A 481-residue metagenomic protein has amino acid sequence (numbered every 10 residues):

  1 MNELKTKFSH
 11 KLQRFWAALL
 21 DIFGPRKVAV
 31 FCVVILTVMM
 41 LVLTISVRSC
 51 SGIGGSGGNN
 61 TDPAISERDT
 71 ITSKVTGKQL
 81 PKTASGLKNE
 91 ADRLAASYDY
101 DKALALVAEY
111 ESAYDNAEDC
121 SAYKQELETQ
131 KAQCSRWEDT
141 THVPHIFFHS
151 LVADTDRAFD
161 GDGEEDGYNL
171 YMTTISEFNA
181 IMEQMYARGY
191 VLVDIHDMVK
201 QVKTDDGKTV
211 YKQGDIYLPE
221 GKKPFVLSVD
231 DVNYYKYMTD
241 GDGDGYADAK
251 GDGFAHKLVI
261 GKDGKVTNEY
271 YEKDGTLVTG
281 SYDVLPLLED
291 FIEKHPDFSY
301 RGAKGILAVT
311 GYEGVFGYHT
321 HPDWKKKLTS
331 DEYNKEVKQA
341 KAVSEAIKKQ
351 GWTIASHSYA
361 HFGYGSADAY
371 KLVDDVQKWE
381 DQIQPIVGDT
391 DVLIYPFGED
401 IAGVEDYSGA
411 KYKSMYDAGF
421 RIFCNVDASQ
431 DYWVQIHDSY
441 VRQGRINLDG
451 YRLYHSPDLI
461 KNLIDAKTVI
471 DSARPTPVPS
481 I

Functional and structural regions predicted by a protein language model:
M1-R26: N-terminal Lys/Arg-rich, disordered targeting/topogenic segments
F31-I45: Hydrophobic membrane-insertion alpha-helices, especially the h-region of bacterial N-terminal signal peptides
V42-G54: Membrane-interface motif at the C-terminal end of an N-terminal transmembrane signal
S51-R136: N-terminal, intrinsically disordered, polar/charged segments of Gram-positive cell-envelope systems that serve as
L104-C120, E128-M198, Y211-L227, Y235-T239 (+4 more regions): C-terminal active-site subregion of NodB/CE4 polysaccharide deacetylases
T141-G161, G207, Y211, P219-F225 (+2 more regions): Metal-dependent polysaccharide deacetylase catalytic core of the NodB/CE4 family, i.e., the active-site-bearing domain
V199-T204: Functional beta-strand-loop-alpha-helix junction segments that form "active/interaction loops" within catalytic
